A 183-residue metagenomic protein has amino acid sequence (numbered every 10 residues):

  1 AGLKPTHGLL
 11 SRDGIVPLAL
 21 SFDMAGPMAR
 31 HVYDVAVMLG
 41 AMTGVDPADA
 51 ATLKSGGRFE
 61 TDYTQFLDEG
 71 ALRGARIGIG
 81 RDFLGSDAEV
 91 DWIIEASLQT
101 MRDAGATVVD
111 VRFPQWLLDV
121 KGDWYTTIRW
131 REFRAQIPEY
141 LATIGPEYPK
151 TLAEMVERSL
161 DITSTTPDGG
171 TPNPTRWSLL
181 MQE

Functional and structural regions predicted by a protein language model:
A1: Thiamine diphosphate
K4-I93, S97, L118, T143 (+1 more regions): A short helix-breaking turn/cap at a secondary-structure junction
G14-V16, I128-F133: Short acidic alpha-helix initiation/capping motifs at coil-to-helix transition points, especially at protein N-termini
D23, K121-Y125, I137-T143: Charged, low-complexity surface segments at secondary-structure and domain boundaries
A50-G56, V111-T126, P172-N173, W177-E183: Flexible, acidic loop-helix segments that line cofactor/substrate-binding pockets
D62-T64, S86-P114, Q136-S159: Acyltransferase
F66-G80, W130-E183: Short helix-loop capping/hinge segments that flank enzyme active sites or metal/cofactor-binding pockets
V90-I93, D119-R131: Short glycine/threonine-rich loop-to-helix capping motif typified by GTGT followed within a few residues by an Asp-Pro
